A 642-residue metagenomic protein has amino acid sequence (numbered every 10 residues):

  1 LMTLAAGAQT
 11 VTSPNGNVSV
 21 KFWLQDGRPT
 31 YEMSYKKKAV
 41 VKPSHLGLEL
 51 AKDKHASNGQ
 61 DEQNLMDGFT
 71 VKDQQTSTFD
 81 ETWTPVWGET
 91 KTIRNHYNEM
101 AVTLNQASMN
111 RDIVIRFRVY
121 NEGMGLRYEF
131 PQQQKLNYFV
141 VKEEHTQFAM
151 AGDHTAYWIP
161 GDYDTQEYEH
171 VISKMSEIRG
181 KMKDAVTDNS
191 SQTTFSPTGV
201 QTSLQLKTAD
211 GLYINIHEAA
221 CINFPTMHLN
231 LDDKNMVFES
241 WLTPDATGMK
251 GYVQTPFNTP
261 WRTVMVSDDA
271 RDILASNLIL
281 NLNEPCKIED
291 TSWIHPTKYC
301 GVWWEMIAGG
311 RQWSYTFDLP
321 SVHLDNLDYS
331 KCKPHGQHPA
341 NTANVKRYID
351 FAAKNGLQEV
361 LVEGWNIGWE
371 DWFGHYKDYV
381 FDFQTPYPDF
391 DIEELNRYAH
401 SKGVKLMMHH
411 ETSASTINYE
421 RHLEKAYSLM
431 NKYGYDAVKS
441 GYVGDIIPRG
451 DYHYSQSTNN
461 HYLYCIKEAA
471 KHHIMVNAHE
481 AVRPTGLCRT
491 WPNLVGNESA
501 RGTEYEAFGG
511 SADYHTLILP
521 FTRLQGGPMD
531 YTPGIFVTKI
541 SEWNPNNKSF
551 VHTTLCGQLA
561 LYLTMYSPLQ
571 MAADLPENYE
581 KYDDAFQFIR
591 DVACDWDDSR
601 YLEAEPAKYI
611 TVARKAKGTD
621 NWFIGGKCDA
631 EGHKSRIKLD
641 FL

Functional and structural regions predicted by a protein language model:
L1-T10: Bacterial Sec-dependent N-terminal signal peptides
T10-E289: N-terminal accessory beta-strand-rich subdomains and adjacent acidic, glycine-rich linkers that precede catalytic cores
W83-R94, F586-R614: Edge strands and adjacent loops of beta-rich recognition modules
Y128, A352, V476, T564 (+1 more regions): Conserved, mostly hydrophobic/aromatic
Q254-R347, F351, N355, E359: An acidic-aromatic substrate-binding cleft motif
E363-T554: Aromatic- and carboxylate-enriched substrate-binding clefts and catalytic-loop regions of carbohydrate-active enzymes
C556-E605, H633: Catalytic cores of secreted or luminal carbohydrate-active enzymes
P606-L642: Carbohydrate-binding surface patches
